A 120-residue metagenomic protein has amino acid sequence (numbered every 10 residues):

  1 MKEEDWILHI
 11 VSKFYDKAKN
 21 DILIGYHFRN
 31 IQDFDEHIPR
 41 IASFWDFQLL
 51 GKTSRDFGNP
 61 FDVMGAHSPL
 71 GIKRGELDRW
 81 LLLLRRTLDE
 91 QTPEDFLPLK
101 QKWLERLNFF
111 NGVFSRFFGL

Functional and structural regions predicted by a protein language model:
M1-L120: Core of compact, soluble alpha-helical bundle domains
